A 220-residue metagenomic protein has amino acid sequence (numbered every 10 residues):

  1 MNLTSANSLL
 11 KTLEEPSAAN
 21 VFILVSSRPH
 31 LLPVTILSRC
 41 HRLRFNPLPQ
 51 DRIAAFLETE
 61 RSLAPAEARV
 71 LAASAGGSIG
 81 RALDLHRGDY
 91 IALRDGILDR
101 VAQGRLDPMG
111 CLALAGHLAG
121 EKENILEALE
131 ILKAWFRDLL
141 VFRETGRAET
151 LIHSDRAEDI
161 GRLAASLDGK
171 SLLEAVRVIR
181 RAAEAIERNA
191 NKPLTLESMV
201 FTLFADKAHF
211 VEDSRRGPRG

Functional and structural regions predicted by a protein language model:
M1-L10, P29-P33: Conserved AAA+/SF3 P-loop NTPase catalytic/coupling segment centered on the Walker-B
M1-S5, L24, L167: Short secondary-structure boundary/capping elements
N7-L24: Conserved catalytic/switch belt of AAA+ P-loop NTPases
A18-V21, S27-I131, W135-G220: Charged, glycine-rich active-site and insertion segments that engage polyanionic ligands
